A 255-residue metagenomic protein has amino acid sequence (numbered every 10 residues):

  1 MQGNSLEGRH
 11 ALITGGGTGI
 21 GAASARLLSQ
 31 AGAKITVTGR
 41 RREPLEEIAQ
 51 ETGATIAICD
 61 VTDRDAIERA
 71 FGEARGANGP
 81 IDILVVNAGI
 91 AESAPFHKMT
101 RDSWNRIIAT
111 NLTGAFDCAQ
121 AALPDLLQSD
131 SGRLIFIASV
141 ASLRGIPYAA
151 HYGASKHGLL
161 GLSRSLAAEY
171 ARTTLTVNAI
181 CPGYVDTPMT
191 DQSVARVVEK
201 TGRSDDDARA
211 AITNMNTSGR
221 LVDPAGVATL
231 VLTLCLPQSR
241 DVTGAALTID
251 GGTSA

Functional and structural regions predicted by a protein language model:
H10, G17-T18: Conserved glycine-rich cofactor-binding loop
P95-F96, S103-I108, I212: Substrate-binding pocket helix/loop in short-chain dehydrogenase/reductase
A119, S155, S163: Active-site helix of classical SDR
P124, A168-E169, R240: Alpha-helical segment proximal to the catalytic Tyr-Lys
S139: Residue(s) in the substrate-gating loop at a strand-loop-helix junction that position the organic substrate next
A171, T176, V242-G244: Short, small/polar-rich loop/turn modules that mediate ligand/substrate recognition or access, typified
S218-I249, S254: C-terminal substrate-recognition "lid" of short-chain dehydrogenase/reductases
